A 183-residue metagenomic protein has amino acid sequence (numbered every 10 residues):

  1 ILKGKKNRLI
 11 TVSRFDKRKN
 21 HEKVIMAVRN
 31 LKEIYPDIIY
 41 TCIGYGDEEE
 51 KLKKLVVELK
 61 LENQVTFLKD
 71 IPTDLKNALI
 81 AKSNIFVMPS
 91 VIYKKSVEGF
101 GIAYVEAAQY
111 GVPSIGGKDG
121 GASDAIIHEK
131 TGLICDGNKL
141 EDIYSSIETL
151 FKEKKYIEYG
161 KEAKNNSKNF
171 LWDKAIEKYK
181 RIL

Functional and structural regions predicted by a protein language model:
I1-K19, I25-V28, T41: Conserved donor-binding/catalytic core segment of Leloir-type glycosyltransferases
K53-D74, I85: Nucleotide-activated donor-binding/catalytic signature segment of Leloir-type glycosyltransferases, i.e., the conserved
D70-I71, A78-S83, Y179: Short alpha-helical donor nucleotide-sugar binding micro-motif in glycosyltransferases
A81-S96, V112: Acidic donor-binding loop of glycosyltransferase active sites
V91-V105, S123-D124: Nucleotide-sugar-dependent
Y104, Q109, P113-G116, I126: Short hydrophobic beta-strand element within catalytic cores of glycosyltransferases and related nucleotide-activated
H128-E129, L133-L140, T149-K154: Conserved acidic donor-binding segment of nucleotide-sugar-dependent glycosyltransferases
N138, K154-L183: A charged, aromatic-enriched C-terminal amphipathic alpha-helix characteristic of glycosyltransferases across folds
